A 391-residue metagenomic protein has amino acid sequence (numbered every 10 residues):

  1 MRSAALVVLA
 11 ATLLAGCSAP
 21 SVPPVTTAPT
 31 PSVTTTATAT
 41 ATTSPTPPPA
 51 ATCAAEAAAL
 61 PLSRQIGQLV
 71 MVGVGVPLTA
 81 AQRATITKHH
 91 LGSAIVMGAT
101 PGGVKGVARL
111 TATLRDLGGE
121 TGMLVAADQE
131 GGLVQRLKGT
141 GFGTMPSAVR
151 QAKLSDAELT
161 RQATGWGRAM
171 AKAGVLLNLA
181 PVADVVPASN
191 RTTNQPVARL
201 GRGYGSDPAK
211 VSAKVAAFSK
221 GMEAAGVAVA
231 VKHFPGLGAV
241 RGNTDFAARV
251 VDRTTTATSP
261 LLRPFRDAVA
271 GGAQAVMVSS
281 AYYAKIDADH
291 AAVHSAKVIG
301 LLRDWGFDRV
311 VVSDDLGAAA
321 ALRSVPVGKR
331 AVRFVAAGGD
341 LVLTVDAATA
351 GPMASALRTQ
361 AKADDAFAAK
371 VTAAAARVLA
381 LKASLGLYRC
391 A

Functional and structural regions predicted by a protein language model:
M1-A15: Sec-dependent bacterial lipoprotein signal peptides
C17-A59, Y388-A391: N-terminal low-complexity, Pro/Thr-rich disordered segments that flank secretion/membrane-targeting signals
P45-A80, F218, D314: Boundary/entry segment of secreted carbohydrate-active catalytic domains
P61, G102-L114, A209-A356, K362-A366: Second-shell residues forming the walls of enzyme active-site clefts
G67-V74, G92-V96, M123-Q129, L177-P181 (+5 more regions): Hydrophobic faces of well-ordered beta-strands that scaffold small-molecule active sites in alpha/beta enzyme cores
G75-T87, E158-A169, S259-F265, V325-R333: Short, acidic/polar
G118-F142, Q162-S189, V211-G236: Glycine-rich, aromatic-flanked loop segments that form ligand/cofactor-binding clefts across common enzyme folds
K362-C390: Mid-to-C-terminal alpha-helical segments outside catalytic/metal-binding sites
